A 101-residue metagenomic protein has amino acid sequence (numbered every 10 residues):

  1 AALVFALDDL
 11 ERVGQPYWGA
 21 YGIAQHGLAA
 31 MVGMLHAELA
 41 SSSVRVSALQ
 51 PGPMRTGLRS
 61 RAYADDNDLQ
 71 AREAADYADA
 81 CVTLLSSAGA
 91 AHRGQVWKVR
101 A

Functional and structural regions predicted by a protein language model:
A1-A2, V44-V46, G94-Q95: Residue-level recognition of the N-termini of beta-strands and the immediately preceding loop/turn
A1-S41, P53: Catalytic loop of short-chain dehydrogenase/reductase
V4, V46-L49, R59: Hydrophobic structural elements of the Rossmann-like NAD(P)H-binding subdomain that define the short-chain
Y17-W18, L58-R61: Short aromatic-enriched loop/helix-cap "lid" or pocket-rim segments at secondary-structure transitions that line
S41-S42, R61-D65: Short, local alpha-helical segments
A48-L49, T56, A64-A101: C-terminal helical subdomain
